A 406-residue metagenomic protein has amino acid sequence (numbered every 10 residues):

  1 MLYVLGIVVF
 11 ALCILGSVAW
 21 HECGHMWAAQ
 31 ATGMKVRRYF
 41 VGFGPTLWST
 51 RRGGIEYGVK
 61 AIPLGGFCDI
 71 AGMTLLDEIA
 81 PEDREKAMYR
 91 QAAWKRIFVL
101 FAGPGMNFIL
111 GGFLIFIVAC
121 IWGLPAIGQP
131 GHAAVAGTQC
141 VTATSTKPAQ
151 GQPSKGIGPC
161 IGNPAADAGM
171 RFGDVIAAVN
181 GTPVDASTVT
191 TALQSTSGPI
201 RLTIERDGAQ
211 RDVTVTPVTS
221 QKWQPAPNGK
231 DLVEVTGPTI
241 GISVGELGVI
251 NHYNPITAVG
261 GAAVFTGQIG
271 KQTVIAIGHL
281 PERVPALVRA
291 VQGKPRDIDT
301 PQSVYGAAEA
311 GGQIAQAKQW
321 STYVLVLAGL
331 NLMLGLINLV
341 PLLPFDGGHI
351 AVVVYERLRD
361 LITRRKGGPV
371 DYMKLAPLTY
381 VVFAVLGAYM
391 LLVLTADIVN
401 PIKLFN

Functional and structural regions predicted by a protein language model:
L2, G6-F10, Q91-L100, T322-V326: Residue-level signature of transmembrane alpha-helical entry/exit and packing/kink sites in multi-pass membrane
L2-D83, I337-L361: Small-residue-rich helix-interface/hinge motifs
A19-W20, A31, I55, I62 (+2 more regions): Internal alpha-helical transmembrane segments
H21, V59, A165, G173-I176 (+9 more regions): Terminal peptide-recognition signature
K86-A87, Q91, Q139-K147, S154 (+3 more regions): Functional transmembrane alpha-helices
A149-S187, T266: Conserved PDZ fold ligand-binding element
R171, A177-A178, T190-T236: PDZ-domain C-terminal substructure recognizer with occasional recognition of PDZ-binding tails
A376-I398: Final/C-terminal transmembrane alpha-helix of multipass membrane proteins
